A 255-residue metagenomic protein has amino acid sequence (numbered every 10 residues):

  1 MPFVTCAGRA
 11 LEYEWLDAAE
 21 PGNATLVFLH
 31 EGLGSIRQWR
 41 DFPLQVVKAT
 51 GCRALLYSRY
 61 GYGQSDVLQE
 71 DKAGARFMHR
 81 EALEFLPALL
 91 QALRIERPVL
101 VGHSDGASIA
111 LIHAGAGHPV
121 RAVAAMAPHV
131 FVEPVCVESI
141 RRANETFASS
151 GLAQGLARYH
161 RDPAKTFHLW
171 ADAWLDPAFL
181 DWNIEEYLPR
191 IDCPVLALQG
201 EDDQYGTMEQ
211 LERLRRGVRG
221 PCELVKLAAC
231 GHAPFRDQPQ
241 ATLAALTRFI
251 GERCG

Functional and structural regions predicted by a protein language model:
L16-V67: Conserved HGGG/HGGXW glycine-rich cap/lid loop of the alpha/beta-hydrolase fold
L56-R97: Active-site loop/oxyanion-hole signature of alpha/beta-hydrolase fold enzymes
S108-S150: Flexible "cap/lid" loop of the alpha/beta hydrolase fold
I191, A197-Q199: Short beta-strand/loop motif that positions the catalytic acidic residue of the alpha/beta-hydrolase fold
C193, T207-R216: Short alpha-helix in the alpha/beta-hydrolase fold that links the catalytic acid
E201-G206: Acidic catalytic loop of the alpha/beta-hydrolase fold
R216-H232: Catalytic histidine neighborhood in serine/cysteine hydrolases with alpha/beta-hydrolase-type architecture
C230-P239, L243: Catalytic histidine-centered segment of alpha/beta-hydrolase-like enzymes
